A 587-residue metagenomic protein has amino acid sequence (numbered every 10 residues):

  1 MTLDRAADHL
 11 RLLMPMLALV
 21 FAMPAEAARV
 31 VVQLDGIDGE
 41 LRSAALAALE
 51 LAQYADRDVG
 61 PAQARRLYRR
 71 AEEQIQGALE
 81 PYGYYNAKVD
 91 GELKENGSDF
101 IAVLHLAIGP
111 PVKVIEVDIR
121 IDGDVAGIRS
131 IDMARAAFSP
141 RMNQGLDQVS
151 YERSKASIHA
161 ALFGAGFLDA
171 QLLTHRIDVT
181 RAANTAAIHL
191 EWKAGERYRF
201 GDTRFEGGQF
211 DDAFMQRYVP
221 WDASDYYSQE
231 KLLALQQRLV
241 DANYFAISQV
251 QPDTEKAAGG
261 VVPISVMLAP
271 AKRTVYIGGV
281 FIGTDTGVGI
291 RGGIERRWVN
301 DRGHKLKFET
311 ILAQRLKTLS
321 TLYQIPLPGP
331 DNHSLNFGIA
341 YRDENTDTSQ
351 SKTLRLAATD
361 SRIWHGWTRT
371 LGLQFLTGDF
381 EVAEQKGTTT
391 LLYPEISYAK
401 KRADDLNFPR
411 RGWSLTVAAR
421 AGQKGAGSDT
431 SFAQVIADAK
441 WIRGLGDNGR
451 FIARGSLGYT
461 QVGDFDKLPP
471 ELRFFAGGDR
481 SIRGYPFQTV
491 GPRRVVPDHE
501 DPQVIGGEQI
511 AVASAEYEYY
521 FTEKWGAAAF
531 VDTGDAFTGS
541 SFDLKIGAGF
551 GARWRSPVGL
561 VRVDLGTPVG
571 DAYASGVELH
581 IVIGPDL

Functional and structural regions predicted by a protein language model:
M1-D8: N-terminal secretory signal peptides that target proteins for export/translocation
R11-A22: Bacterial N-terminal signal peptides
A27-E40, L46, Q53-T284, G293 (+3 more regions): Periplasmic polypeptide-binding modules associated with outer-membrane biogenesis and secretion
R65-R66, D147-V149, A165, I177 (+8 more regions): Outer-membrane beta-barrel domain signature
V112, G164, D178, R197-R199 (+18 more regions): Short beta-strands and strand-coil junctions in structured, solvent-facing domains, enriched
D124-M133, S228-T416, R483-G484, V490-V495 (+3 more regions): Gram-negative/organellar outer-membrane beta-barrel architecture
D241, G378-E384, L391-F521, A529-T533 (+4 more regions): C-terminal outer-membrane beta-barrel translocator/porin domains of Gram-negative envelope proteins and their
S541-S556, G566-T567: Strand-loop-strand
